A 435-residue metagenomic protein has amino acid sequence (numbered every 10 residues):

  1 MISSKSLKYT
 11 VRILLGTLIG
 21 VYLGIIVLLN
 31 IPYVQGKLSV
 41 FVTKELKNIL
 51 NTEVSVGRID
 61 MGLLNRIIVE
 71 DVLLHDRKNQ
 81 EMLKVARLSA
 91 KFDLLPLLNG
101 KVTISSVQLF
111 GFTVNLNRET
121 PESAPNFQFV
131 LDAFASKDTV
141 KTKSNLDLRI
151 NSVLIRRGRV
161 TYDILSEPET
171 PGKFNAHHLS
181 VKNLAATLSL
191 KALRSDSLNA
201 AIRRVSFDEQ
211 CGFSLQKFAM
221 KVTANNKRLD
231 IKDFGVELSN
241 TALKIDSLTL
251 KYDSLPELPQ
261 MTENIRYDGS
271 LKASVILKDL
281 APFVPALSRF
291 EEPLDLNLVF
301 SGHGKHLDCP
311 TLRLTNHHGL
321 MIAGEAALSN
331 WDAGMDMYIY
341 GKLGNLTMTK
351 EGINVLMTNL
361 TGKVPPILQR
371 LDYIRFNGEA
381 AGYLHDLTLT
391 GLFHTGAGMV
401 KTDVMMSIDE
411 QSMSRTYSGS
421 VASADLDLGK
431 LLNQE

Functional and structural regions predicted by a protein language model:
M1-L50: N-terminal type II signal-anchor transmembrane helix that functions as the membrane-insertion/stop-transfer segment
I2-K5, T52, D71-S197, F213-K217 (+4 more regions): Secondary-structure transition motifs
K47-D71: Short extracytoplasmic
I49-L50, D71, S136, D163-S166 (+9 more regions): Flexible, solvent-exposed coil segments and beta strand-coil junctions, predominantly the extracellular/periplasmic
K78-F92, E167-A186, Q210-K221, K227 (+6 more regions): Amphipathic hydrophobic-ligand
L97, L387, D425-E435: Short, intrinsically disordered, charge-balanced linker/junction segments flanking boundaries in proteins
G111, R159, R204-S206, L238 (+9 more regions): Transmembrane beta-strands of outer-membrane beta-barrel pores
L131-E169, K182-D208, K217-K221, D230-F234 (+2 more regions): Solvent-exposed beta-strand/coil patches in large extracellular/periplasmic or lumenal scaffold regions
